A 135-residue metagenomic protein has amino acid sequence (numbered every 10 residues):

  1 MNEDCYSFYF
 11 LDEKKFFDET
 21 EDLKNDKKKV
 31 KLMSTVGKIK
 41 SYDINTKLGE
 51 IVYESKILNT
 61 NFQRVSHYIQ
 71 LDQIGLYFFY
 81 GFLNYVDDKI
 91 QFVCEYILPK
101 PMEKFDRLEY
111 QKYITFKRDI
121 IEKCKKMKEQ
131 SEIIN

Functional and structural regions predicted by a protein language model:
M1-N135: OB-fold and OB-like single-stranded nucleic-acid-recognition modules and their adjacent interaction interfaces
